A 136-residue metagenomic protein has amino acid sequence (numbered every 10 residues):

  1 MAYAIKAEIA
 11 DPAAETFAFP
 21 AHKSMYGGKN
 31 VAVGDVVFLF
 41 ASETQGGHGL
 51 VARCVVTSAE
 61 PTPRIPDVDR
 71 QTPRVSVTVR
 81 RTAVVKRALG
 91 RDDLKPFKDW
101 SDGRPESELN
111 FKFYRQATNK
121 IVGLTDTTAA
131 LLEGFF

Functional and structural regions predicted by a protein language model:
M1-V33, F40-Q45, D99, E108 (+1 more regions): Compositionally biased, charged N-terminal/linker segments
V36-F38, Y114: Hydrophobic/aromatic beta-strand segments within beta-rich folds
G49, V55-V122: Aromatic- and Lys/Arg-enriched surface recognition patch
